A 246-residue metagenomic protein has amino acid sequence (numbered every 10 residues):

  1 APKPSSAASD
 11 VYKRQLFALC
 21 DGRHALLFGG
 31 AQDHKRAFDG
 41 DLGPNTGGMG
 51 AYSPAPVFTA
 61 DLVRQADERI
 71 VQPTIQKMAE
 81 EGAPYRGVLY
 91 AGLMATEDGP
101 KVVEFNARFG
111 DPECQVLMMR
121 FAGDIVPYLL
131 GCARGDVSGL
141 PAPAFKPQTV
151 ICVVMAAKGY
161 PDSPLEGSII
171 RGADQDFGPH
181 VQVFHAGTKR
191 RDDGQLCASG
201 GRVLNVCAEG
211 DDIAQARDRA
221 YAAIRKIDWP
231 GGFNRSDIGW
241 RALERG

Functional and structural regions predicted by a protein language model:
A1-A8, Y12: Single conserved hydrophobic/aromatic residue that forms the stacking wall/gate of nucleotide- or nucleobase-binding
D10-P56, D67-E113: Phosphate-binding core of ATP-grasp and ATP-grasp-like enzymes
F38-G40, L140-A142, K189-L196: Short beta-strand/turn micro-motifs at beta-sheet edges
G47, V153, A216: Residue-level signal for inorganic ion chemistry
A51-P54, C152-V154, R202-G210: Short, well-ordered beta-strand elements within core beta-sheets of diverse protein domains
A66-L89, N106-H180, R191: Active-site "cap" helix and flanking loop/linker of ATP-utilizing ligase/carboxylase catalytic domains
E97, A144-P147, D176-F177, L196-R202: A structural signal for short secondary-structure junctions
T188-D193, C197-G246: Generic C-terminus detector
